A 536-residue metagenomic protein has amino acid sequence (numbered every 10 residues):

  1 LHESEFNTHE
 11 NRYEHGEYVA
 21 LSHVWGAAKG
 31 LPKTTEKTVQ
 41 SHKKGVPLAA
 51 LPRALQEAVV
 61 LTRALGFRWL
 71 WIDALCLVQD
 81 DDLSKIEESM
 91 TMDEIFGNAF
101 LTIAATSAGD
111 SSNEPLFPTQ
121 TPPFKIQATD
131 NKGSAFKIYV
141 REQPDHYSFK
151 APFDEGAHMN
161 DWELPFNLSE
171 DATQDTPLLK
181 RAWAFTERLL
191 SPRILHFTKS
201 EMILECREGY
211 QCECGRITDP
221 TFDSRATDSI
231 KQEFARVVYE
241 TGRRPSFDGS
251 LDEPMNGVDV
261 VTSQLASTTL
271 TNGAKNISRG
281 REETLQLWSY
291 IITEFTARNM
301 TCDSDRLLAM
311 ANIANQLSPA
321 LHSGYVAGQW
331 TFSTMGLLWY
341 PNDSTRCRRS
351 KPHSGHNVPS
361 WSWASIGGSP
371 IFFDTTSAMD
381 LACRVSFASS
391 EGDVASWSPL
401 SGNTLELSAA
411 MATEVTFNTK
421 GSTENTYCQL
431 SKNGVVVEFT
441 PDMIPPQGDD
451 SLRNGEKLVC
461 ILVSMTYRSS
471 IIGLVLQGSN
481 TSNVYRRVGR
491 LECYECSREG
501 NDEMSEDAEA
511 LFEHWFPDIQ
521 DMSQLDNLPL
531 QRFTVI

Functional and structural regions predicted by a protein language model:
L1-L65, L77-I536: Feature captures the RNA virus RNA-dependent RNA polymerase
R68: Short acidic/polar active-site loop segments enriched in Thr and Asp
